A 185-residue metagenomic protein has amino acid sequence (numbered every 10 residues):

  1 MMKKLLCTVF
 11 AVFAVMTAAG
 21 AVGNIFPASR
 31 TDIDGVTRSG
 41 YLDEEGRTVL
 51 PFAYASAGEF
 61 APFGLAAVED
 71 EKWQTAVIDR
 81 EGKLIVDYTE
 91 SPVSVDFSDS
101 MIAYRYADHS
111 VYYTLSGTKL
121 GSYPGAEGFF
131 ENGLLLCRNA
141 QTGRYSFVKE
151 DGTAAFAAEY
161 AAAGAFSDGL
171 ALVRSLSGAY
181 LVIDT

Functional and structural regions predicted by a protein language model:
M1-L5: Positively charged n-region of N-terminal signal peptides that target proteins for export
C7-A19: Hydrophobic h-region of N-terminal signal peptides that target proteins for export in Gram-negative bacteria
G20-T185: Residue-level detector of conserved, function-critical positions
